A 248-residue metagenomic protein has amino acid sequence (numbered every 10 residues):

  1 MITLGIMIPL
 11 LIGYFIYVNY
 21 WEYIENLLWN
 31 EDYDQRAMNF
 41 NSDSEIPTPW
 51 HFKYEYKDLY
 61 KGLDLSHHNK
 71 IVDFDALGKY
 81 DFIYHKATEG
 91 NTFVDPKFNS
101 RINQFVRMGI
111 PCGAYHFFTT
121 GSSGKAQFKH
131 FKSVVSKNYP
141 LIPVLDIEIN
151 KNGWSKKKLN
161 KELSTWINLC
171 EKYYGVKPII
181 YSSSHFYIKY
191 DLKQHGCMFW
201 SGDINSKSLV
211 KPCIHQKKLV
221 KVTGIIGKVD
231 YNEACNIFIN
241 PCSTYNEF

Functional and structural regions predicted by a protein language model:
I2-N19: Hydrophobic membrane-insertion alpha-helices, especially the h-region of bacterial N-terminal signal peptides
P9-G13, N26, L163-I167: Transmembrane helix recognition focused on a "late"/terminal membrane span
Y14-G62, F74, L192-F248: Functionally critical loop-and-helix segments that line ligand-binding/catalytic clefts of soluble enzyme domains
P47, Y54-V72, H85-T165, E171-Y173: Substrate-binding cleft of extracellular glycoside hydrolase catalytic domains
Y60-G62, D81-F82, P111-G113, P140-V144 (+3 more regions): Structural preference for beta-strand elements that scaffold enzyme active sites
K70-F74, Y187-K189: Short, well-ordered alpha-helical microsegments
L77: An N-terminally biased module of ancient metal coordination in phosphate/nucleic-acid-related enzymes
I142-L209: Catalytic domains of cell-wall/extracellular-matrix polysaccharide-remodeling enzymes, centered on de-N-acetylation
